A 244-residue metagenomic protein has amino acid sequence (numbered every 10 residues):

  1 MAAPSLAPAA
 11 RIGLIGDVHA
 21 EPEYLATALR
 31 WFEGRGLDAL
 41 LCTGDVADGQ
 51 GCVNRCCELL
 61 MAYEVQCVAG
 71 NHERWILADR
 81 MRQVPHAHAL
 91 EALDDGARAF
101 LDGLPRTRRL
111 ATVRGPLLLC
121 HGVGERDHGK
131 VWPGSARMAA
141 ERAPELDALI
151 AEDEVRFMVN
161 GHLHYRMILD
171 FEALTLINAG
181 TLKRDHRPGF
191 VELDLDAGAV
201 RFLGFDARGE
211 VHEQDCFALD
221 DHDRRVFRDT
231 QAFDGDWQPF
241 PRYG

Functional and structural regions predicted by a protein language model:
A2-G103: Core catalytic region of metal-dependent phosphoesterases/phosphodiesterases, especially metallo-beta-lactamase-like
A3-G13, R109-L118, F171-L176: Beta-strand-turn-beta hairpins that frame and shape the catalytic cleft of phosphate-ester-processing enzymes
A7, L169-G244: Acidic, His/Gly-rich catalytic cores of divalent-metal-dependent hydrolytic chemistry
H19-Y24, D48-G51, H72-A78, E125-D127 (+2 more regions): Active-site environment of divalent metal-dependent phosphoester hydrolases
E33-G36, G96-L169, G244: His/acidic metal-ligating clusters that form di-metal
A39, E64-Q66, F157, R166 (+1 more regions): Proline-centered loop/turn at the N-terminus of a beta-strand
E91-A92, I150, A173-I177: Short Pro/Gly-enriched beta-strand edge/turn motifs at strand-loop
